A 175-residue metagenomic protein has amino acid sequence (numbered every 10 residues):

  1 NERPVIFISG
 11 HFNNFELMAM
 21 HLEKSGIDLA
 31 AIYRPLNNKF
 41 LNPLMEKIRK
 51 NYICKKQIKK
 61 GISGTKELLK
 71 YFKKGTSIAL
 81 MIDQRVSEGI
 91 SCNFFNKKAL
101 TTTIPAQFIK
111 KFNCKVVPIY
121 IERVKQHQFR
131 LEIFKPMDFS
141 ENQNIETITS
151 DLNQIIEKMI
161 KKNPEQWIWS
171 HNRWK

Functional and structural regions predicted by a protein language model:
E2-R3, T76: Short, high-confidence coil segments that cap the C-terminus of an alpha-helix and link into the following beta-strand
R3-G61, S87-C92, K97-K98, R123: Catalytic core of membrane glycerolipid acyltransferases/transacylases, capturing the structured, soluble-facing
K24, I62-K175: Non-catalytic C-terminal accessory region of glycerolipid acyltransferases and related lyso-lipid remodeling enzymes
